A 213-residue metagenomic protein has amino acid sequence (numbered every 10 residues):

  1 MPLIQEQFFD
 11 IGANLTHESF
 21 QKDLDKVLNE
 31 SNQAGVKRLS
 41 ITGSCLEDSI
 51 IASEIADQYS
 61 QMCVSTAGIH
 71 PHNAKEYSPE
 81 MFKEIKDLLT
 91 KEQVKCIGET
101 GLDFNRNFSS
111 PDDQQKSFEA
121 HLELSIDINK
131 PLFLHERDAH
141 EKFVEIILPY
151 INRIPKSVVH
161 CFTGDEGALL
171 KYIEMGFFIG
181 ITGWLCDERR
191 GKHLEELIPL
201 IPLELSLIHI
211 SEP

Functional and structural regions predicted by a protein language model:
P2-F8, A13-K26, R38-E47, E54 (+5 more regions): Divalent metal-binding pocket/active-site signature
G43-S44, A67-I69, G183-W184, S211: Short secondary-structure boundary segments
S60-K75: Metal-cofactor-binding active-site regions of metalloenzymes
M62-C63, V94, F177, E204-S206: Short, conserved active-site loop motifs that form the nucleotide-linked donor/cofactor pocket
L185-R189, P199, L207: Flexible, gly/pro- and Lys/Arg-enriched active-site loops
S206-P213: Residue-level detector of conserved catalytic or cofactor/ligand-binding positions in enzyme active sites
